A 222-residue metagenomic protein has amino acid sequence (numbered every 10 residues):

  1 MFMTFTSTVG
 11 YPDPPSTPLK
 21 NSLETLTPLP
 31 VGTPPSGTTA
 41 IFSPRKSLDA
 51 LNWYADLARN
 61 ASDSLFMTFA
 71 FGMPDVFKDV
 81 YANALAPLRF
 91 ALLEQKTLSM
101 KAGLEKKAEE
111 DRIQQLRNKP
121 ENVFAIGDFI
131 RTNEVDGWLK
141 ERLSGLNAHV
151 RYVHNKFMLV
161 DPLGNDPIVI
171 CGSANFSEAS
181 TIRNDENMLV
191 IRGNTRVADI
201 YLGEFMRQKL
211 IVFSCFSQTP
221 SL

Functional and structural regions predicted by a protein language model:
M1-T4: Extended, H/D-rich, highly charged conserved domains that either
T6-V9, K46, K209: Prokaryotic Sec-type signal peptides and long signal-anchor helices with extended Leu/Ile/Val-rich h-regions
S7-T39, L116-N147: Surface-exposed intrinsically disordered loops and tails
P18-T97, F157, L202: PLD-like (HKD) phosphodiesterase/transphosphatidyltransferase domain
D75-L222: PLD/PLD-like phosphodiesterase catalytic module centered on the HKD motif
